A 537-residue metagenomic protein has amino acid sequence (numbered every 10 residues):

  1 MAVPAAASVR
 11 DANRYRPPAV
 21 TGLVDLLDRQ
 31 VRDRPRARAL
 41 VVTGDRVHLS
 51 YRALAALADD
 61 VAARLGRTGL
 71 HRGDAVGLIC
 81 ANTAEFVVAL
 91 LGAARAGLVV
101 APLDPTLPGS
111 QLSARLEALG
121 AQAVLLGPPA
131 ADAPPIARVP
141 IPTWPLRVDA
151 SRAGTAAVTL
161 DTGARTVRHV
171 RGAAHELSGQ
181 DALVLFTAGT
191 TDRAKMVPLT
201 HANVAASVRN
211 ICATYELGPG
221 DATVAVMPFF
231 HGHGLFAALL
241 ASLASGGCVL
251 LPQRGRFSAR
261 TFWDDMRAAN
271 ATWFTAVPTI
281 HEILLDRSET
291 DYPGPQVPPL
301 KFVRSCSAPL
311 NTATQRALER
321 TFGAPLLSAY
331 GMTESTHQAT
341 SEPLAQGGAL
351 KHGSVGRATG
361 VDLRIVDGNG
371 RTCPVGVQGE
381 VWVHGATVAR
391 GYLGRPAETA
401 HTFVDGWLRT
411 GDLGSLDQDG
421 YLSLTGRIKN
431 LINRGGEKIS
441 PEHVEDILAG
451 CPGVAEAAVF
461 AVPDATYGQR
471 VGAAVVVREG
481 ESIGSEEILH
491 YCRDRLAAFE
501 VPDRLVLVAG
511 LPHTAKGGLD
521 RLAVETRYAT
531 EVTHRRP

Functional and structural regions predicted by a protein language model:
A19, A39-T83, V87, L91 (+2 more regions): Conserved AMP-binding/adenylate-forming core of the ANL superfamily
P35-R36, L160-F186, D192-R193, E216-A222: Conserved pre-ATP/AMP-binding loop-to-beta segment of ANL
H48-R52, H175, A182-R209: Conserved AMP-binding A3 loop
L107, G385, R390-G391, H401 (+2 more regions): AMP-binding/adenylate-forming catalytic core of the ANL superfamily
A205-A222, G232-T272, R287: Conserved AMP-binding/adenylation subdomain of ANL enzymes
A271-A276, R287-L350, D362, N369: Gly/Ser/Thr-rich phosphate-binding loop
R357-G360, N369-T402, I439: Conserved ATP/PPi-binding loop(s) of AMP-dependent carboxylate-activating enzymes
A497-G518, R536-P537: AMP-binding/adenylate-forming catalytic domain of the ANL superfamily
